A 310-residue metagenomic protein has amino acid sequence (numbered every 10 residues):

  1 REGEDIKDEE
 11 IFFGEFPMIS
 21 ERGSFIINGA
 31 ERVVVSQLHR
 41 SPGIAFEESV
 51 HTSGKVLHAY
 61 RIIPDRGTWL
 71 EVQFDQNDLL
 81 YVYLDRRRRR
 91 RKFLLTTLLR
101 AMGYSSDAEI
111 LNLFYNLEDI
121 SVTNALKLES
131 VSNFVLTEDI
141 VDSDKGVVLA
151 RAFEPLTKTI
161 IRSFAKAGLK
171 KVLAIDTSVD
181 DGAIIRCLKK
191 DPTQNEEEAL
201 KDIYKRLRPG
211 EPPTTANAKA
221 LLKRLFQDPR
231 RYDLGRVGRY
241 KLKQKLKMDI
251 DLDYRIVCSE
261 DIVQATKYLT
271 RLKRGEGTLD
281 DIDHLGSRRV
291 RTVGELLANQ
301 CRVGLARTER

Functional and structural regions predicted by a protein language model:
R1-R310: N-terminal non-catalytic structural scaffold regions of very large proteins
